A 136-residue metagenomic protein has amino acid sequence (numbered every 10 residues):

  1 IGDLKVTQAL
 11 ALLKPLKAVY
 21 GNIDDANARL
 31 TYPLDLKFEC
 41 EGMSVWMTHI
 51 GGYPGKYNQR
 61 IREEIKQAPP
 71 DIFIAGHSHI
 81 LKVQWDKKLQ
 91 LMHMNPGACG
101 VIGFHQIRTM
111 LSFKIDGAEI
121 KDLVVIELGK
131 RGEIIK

Functional and structural regions predicted by a protein language model:
I1-D3, N22-D24, I50-G52, G76-S78 (+1 more regions): Active-site metal-binding loops of divalent metal-dependent hydrolases
I1-G42: Core catalytic region of metal-dependent phosphoesterases/phosphodiesterases, especially metallo-beta-lactamase-like
Q8, R29-T31, Y57-Q59, W85-D86 (+2 more regions): Short, well-ordered secondary-structure micro-motifs
K17, K56-E119, L123: Conserved beta-sheet core of the metallophosphoesterase superfamily
A18-V19, S44-H49, H93-N95: Short hydrophobic-aromatic micro-motifs
L34-L36, S44-W46, M92, T109-L111: Short beta-strand micro-motifs in enzyme catalytic cores
K37-M47, V125-L128: Core dinuclear metal-dependent hydrolase active-site scaffold
L123-I135: Short, solvent-exposed aromatic-acidic interface loops
